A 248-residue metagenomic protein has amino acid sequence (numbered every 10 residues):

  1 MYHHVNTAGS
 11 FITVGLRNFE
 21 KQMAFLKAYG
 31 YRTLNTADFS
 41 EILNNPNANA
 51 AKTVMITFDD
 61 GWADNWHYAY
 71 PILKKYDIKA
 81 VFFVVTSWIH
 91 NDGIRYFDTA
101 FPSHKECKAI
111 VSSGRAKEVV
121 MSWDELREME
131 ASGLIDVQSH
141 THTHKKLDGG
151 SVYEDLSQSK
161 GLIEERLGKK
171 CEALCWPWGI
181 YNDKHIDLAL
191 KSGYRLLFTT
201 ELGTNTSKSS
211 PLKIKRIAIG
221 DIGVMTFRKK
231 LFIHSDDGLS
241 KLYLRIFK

Functional and structural regions predicted by a protein language model:
M1-T57, A63-Y68, S132, D148-K248: C-terminal active-site subregion of NodB/CE4 polysaccharide deacetylases
Y2-N6, A51-V54, K74-N182, K213-I214: Metal-dependent polysaccharide deacetylase catalytic core of the NodB/CE4 family, i.e., the active-site-bearing domain
W62-A63, T143: Short, glycine/acidic-enriched loop or turn micro-motifs at the edges of active sites
P71: Short, well-ordered alpha-helices that flank and scaffold nucleotide-derived cofactor binding pockets
